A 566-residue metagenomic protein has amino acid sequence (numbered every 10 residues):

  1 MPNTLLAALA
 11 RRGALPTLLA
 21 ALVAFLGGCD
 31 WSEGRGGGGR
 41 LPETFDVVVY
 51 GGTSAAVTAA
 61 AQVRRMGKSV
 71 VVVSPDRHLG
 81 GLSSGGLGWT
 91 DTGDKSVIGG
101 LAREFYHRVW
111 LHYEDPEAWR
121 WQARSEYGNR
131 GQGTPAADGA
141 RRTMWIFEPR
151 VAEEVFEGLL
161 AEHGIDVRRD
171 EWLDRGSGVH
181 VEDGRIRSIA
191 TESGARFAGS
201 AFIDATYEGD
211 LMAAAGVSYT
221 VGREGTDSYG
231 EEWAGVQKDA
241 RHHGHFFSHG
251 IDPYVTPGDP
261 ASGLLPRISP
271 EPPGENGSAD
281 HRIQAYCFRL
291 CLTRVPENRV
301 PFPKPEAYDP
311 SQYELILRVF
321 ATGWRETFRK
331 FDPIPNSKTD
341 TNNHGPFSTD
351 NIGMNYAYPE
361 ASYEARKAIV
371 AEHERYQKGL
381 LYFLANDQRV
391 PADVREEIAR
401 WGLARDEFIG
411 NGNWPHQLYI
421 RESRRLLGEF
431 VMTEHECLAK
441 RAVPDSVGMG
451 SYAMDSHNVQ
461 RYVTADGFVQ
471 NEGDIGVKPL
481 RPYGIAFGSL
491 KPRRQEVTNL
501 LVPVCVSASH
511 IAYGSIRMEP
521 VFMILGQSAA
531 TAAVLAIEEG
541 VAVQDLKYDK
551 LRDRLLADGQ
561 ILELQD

Functional and structural regions predicted by a protein language model:
P2-L18: Bacterial N-terminal signal peptides that target proteins for export
G27-G28: C-terminal motif of bacterial Sec signal peptides marking the signal peptidase cleavage site
L41-T53: Beta1/beta-strand and adjacent pyrophosphate-binding region of the FAD-binding site in flavoprotein oxidoreductases
A56: N-terminal Rossmann-fold NAD(P) dinucleotide-binding loop
V63: Aromatic pocket-lining residues of Rossmann-like dinucleotide-binding sites
K68-S69, S74-G178, T220, S228-G230: Conserved N-terminal/central alpha/beta ligand/cofactor-binding core
E153-E154, R169, A195-A201, A205-D566: Flavin (FAD/FMN)-binding glycine-rich loop and adjacent Rossmann-like elements that form
G178-R196: Conserved beta-strand-loop-beta-strand element in the redox core of flavoprotein oxidoreductases
